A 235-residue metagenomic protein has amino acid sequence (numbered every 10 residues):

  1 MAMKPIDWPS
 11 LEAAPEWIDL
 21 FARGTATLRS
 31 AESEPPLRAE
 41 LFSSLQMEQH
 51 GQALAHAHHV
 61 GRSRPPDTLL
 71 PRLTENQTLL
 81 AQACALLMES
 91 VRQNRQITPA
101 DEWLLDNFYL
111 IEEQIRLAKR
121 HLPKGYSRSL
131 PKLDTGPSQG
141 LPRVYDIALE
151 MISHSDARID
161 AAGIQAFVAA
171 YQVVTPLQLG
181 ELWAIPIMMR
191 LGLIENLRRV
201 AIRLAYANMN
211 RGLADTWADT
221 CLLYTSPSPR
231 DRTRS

Functional and structural regions predicted by a protein language model:
A2-A39: Non-catalytic protein-protein interaction scaffold segments in large eukaryotic complex-forming proteins
D7, E16, N196, V200-L204 (+1 more regions): Intrinsically disordered cytosolic tails
P35-L141, D219: ATP-dependent phospho-/nucleotidyl transfer catalytic cores
T68, P99, T135, S155-I159 (+2 more regions): Conserved aromatic-histidine-acidic binding/catalytic patches
A85, R116, R120-P123, P176 (+2 more regions): Charged/polar positions within long, soluble alpha-helices
K132-D134, I187-R190, A214-A218: A glycine-rich phosphate-binding loop feature that marks nucleotide/adenosyl-phosphate handling sites
G140-L182, M189-Y206: Active-site activation/catalytic loop segments of kinase-like enzymes and analogous catalytic loops in related
Y224-S235: Single conserved hydrophobic/aromatic residue that forms the stacking wall/gate of nucleotide- or nucleobase-binding
